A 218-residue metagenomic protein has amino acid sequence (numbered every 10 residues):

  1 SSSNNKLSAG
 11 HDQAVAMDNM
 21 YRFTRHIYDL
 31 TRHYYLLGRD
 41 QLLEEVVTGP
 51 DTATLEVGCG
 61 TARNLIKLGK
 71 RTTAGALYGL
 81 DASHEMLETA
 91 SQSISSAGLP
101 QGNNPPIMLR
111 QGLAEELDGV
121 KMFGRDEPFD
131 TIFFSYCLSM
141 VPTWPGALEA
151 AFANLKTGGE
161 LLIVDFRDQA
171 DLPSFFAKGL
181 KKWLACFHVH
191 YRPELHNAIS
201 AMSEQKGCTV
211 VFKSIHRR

Functional and structural regions predicted by a protein language model:
S1-G49, R63-K67, F175-L180: Conserved class I S-adenosyl-L-methionine
T48, R71-T72, L155: A generic alpha-to-beta junction signature in SAM-dependent methyltransferases
A53, G158-E160: Short glycine-centered segments of the SAM/dcSAM-binding site in methyltransferase folds
L55-V57, T61-L117: Class I SAM-dependent methyltransferase SAM/SAH-binding core
E115-I132: A short acidic, Gly/Pro-enriched loop at the edge of an enzyme's catalytic core that lines a small-molecule cofactor
D130-T143: A short SAM/SAH-binding and catalytic strip from SAM-dependent methyltransferases
P145-T157: A short glycine-rich, Lys/Arg-flanked "PGG" loop and its adjoining helix->strand segment in the class I
L162-R217: C-terminal alpha-helical "lid/dimerization" subdomain adjacent to the S-adenosyl-L-methionine
